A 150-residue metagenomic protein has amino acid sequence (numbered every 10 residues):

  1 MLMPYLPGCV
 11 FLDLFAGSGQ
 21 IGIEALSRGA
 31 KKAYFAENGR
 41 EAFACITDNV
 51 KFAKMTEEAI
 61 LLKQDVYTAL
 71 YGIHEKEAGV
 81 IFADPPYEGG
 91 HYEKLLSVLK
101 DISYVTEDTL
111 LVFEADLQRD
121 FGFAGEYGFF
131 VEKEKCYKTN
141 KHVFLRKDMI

Functional and structural regions predicted by a protein language model:
M1-I150: Class I S-adenosyl-L-methionine-dependent methyltransferase catalytic core
